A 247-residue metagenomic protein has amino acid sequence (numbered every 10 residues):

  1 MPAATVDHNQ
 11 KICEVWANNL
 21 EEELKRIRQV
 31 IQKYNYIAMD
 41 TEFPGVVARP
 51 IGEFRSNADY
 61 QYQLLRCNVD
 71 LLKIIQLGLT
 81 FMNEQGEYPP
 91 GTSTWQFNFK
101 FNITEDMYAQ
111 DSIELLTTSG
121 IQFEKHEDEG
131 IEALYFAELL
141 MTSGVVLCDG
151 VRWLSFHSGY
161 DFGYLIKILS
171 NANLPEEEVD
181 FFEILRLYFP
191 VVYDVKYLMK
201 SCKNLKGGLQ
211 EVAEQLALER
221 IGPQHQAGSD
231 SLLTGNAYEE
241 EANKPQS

Functional and structural regions predicted by a protein language model:
M1-I74, T80: Entry/capping segment at the start of metal-dependent catalytic domains with acidic active-site entry clusters
R55-A58, L71-L77, F81-S247: Metal-dependent phosphoesterase core characteristic of DEDDh/y 3'-5' exonuclease domains
